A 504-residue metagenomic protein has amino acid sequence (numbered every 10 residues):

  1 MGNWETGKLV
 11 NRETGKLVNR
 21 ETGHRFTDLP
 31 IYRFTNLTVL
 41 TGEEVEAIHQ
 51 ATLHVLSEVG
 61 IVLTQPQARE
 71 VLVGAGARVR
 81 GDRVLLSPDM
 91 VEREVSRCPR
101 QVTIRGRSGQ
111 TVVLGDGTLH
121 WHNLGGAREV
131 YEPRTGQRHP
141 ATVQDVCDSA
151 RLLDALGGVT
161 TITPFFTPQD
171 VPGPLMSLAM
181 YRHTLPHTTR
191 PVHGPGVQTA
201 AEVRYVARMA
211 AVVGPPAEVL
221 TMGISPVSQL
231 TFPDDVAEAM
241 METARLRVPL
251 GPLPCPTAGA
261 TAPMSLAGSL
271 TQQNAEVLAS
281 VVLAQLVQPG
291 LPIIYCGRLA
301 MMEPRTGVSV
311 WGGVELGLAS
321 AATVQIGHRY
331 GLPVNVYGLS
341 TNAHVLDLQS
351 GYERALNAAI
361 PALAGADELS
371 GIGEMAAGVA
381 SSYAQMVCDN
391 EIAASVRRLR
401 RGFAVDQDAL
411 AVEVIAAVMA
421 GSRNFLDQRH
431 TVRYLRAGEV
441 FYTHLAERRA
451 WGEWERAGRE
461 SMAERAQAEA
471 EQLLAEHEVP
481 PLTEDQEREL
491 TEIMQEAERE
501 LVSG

Functional and structural regions predicted by a protein language model:
M1-I31: Arg/Gly-rich low-complexity intrinsically disordered repeat tracts
F34-L37, T306-W311, L339-L346, E374-Q385: Short beta-alpha connecting loops at secondary-structure transitions that line or flank enzyme active sites
V39-A51, V59, T64-V71, G81 (+1 more regions): Catalytic-core signal marking the mid-to-C-terminal active-site face
E44-V45, L53, V113-T135, R329-T341: N-terminal small/glycine-rich loop or linker at the start of catalytic domains across soluble metabolic enzymes
I48-A51, V55-V62, A75, E94-Q101 (+14 more regions): Change "in soluble alpha/beta enzymes" to "in soluble alpha/beta proteins
P66-Q137: Glycine-rich, N-terminal phosphate-binding loop and its surrounding beta-alpha-beta segment
R138-L363, D367: Helix-rich catalytic cores of soluble enzyme domains
A319-N342, D367-M375, S381, C388-V412: A glycine- and small/hydrophobic-rich beta-loop-beta segment that serves as a flexible "lid/hinge" or phosphate-binding
